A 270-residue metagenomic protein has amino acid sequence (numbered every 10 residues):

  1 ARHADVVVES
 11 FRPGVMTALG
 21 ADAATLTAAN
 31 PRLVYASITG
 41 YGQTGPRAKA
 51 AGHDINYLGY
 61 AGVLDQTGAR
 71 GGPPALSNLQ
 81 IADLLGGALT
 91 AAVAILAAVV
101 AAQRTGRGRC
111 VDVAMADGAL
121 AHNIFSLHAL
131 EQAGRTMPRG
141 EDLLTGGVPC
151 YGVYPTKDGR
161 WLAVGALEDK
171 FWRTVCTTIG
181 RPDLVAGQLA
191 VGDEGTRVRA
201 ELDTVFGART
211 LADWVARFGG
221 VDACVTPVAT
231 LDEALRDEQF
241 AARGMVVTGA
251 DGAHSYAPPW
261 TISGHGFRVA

Functional and structural regions predicted by a protein language model:
A4: An anion/phosphate-binding loop that grips the pyrophosphate of nucleotide cofactors and donors
V8: Glycine-rich phosphate-binding loops of nucleotide-dependent enzymes
G14: Active-site beta-alpha loop architecture of Rossmann-like, nucleotide-cofactor-dependent enzymes
T17-A166: Active-site-adjacent "lid/gating" segments in soluble enzymes
P149-V221, V225: Aromatic-enriched alpha-helical interface/lid elements that frame and gate functional surfaces
D169, E233, F267: Short, glycine-/Ser/Thr-/acidic-enriched flexible segments
A186, G249-A270: Flexible, small-/acidic-enriched active-site or ligand-binding loops
G219-F240: Conserved PLP cofactor-binding pocket of PLP-dependent enzymes
